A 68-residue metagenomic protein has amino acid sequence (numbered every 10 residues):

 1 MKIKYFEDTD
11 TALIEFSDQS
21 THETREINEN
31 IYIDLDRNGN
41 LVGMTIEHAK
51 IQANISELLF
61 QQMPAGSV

Functional and structural regions predicted by a protein language model:
M1-V68: Small, basic N-terminal interaction modules of short regulatory proteins
